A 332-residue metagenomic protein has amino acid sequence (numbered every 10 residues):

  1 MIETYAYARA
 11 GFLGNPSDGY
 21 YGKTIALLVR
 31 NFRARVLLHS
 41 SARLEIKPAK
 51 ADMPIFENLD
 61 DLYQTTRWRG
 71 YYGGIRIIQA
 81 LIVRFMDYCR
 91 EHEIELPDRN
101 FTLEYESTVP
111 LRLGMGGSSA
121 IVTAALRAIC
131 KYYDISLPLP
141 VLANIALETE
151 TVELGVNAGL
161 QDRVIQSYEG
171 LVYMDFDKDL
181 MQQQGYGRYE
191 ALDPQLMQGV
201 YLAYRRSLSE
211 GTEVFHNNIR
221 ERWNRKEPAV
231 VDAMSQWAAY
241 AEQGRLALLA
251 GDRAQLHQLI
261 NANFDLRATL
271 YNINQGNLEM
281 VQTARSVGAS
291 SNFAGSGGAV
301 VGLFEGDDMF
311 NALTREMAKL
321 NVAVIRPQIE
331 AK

Functional and structural regions predicted by a protein language model:
M1-L13, S17, A26-R30, A34-P97 (+5 more regions): C-terminal nucleotide
D98-N100, G297: Glycine-rich nucleotide-binding loop
T102-L103, P140-A143: Short, charged, amphipathic alpha-helices and their helix-cap/turn boundaries
L111-L113: Helix-loop-helix module between adjacent transmembrane segments
M115-G117, S290-S296: Short glycine/threonine-rich catalytic loop with a Thr-x-Gly-x-Asp
M115-I135: DPxDG-like acidic metal-binding loop motif
I121, I165, G297-G298: Short hydrophobic/aromatic residue motifs in ordered secondary structure
